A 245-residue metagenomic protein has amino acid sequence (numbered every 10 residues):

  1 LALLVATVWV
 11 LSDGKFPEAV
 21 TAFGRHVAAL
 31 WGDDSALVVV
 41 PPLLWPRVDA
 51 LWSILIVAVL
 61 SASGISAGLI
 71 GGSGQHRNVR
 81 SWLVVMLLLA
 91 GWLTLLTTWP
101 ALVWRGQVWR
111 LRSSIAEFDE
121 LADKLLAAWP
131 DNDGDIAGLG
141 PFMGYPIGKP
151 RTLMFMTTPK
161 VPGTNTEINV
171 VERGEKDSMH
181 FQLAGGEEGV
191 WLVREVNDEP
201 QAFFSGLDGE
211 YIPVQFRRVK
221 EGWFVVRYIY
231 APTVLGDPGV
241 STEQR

Functional and structural regions predicted by a protein language model:
L4-G72: Membrane-embedded alpha-helical segments of integral membrane proteins
H76-S81, S114-E117, D131: Alpha-helix capping and helix-coil boundary motifs
R77-V103: Internal/C-terminal transmembrane anchor helices
L102-A127: Alpha-helical transmembrane signal-anchor/signal-peptide segments
L121-R245: Extracytosolic and intramembrane catalytic regions of membrane-associated proteins in envelope/secretory systems
